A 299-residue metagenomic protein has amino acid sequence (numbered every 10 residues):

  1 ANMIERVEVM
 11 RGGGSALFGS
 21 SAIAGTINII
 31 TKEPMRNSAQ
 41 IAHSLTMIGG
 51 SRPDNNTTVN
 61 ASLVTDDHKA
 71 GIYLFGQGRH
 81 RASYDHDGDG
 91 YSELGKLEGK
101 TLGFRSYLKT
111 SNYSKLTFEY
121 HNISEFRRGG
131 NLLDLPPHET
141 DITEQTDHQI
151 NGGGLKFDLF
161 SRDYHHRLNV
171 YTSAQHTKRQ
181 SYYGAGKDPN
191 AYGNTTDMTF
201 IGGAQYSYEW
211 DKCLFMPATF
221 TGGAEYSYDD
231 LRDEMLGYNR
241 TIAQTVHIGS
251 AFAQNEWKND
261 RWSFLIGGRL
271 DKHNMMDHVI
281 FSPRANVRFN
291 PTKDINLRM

Functional and structural regions predicted by a protein language model:
A1, V9, L17, S21-S44 (+1 more regions): N-terminal periplasmic accessory domains that precede and gate Gram-negative outer-membrane beta-barrel machines
G25, A39, L45, N55-V59 (+7 more regions): Hydrophobic, lipid-facing positions within transmembrane beta-strands of outer-membrane proteins
T31, L63-T65, L108-T110, F157-S161 (+6 more regions): Residue-level signature of outer-membrane beta-barrel architecture
N37-S38, H68-I72, N112-L116, F126 (+4 more regions): Repeated loop/turn-to-beta-strand initiation elements of outer-membrane beta-barrel proteins
A39-H43, I72-G76, F104-S106, F118-Y120 (+5 more regions): Membrane-embedded beta-strand positions of outer-membrane beta-barrel proteins
L45-G49, T65-D67, G78-A82, N122-F126 (+6 more regions): Transmembrane beta-strands of outer-membrane beta-barrel pores
R81-T101, Y107-K109, Y113-L168, A174-D197 (+1 more regions): Flexible loop and strand-edge segments within Gram-negative outer membrane beta-barrel domains
S111, F215-T221, E225, N239-M299: Structural signature of Gram-negative outer-membrane beta-barrels, strongest in the C-terminal barrel of TonB-dependent
